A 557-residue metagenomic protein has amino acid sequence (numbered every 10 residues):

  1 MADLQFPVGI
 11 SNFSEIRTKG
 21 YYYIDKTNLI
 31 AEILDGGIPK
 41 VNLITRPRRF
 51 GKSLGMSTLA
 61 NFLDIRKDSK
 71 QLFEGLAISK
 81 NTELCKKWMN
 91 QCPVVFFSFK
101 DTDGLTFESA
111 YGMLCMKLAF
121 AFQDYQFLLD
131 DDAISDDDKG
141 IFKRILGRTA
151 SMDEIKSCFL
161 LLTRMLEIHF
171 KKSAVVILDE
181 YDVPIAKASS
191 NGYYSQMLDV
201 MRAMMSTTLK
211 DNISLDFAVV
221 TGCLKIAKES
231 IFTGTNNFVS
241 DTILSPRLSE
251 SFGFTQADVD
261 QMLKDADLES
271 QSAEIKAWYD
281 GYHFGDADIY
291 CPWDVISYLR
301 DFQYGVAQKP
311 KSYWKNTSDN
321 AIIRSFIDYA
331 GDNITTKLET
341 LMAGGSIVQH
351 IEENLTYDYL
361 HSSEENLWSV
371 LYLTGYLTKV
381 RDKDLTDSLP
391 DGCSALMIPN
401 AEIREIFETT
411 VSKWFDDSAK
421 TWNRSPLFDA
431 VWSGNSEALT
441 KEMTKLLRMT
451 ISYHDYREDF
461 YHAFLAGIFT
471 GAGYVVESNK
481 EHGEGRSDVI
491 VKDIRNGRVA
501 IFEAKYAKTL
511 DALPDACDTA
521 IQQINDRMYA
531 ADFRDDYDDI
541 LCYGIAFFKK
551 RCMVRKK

Functional and structural regions predicted by a protein language model:
Q5-A31: N-terminal pre-Walker A segment at the start of P-loop NTPase domains
G9, D64-F127: P-loop NTPase motor core
G9-R17, T102, S109, M113-K156 (+1 more regions): Conserved P-loop NTPase mechanochemical-coupling segment
K52: Conserved lysine of the Walker
F122, C158-H169, Q196-D216, Y529-D532: Substrate-engagement module of ASCE P-loop NTPases
V183, Y193-G234: Sensor-1/coupling segment of RecA-like P-loop NTPase cores
K228-T233, D241-R300: Amphipathic alpha-helical segments of the small helical/lid subdomains adjacent to P-loop NTPase cores
F238, Y290-M528, D539, M553-K557: Extended alpha-helical interface modules used as scaffolds for assembling large macromolecular complexes
